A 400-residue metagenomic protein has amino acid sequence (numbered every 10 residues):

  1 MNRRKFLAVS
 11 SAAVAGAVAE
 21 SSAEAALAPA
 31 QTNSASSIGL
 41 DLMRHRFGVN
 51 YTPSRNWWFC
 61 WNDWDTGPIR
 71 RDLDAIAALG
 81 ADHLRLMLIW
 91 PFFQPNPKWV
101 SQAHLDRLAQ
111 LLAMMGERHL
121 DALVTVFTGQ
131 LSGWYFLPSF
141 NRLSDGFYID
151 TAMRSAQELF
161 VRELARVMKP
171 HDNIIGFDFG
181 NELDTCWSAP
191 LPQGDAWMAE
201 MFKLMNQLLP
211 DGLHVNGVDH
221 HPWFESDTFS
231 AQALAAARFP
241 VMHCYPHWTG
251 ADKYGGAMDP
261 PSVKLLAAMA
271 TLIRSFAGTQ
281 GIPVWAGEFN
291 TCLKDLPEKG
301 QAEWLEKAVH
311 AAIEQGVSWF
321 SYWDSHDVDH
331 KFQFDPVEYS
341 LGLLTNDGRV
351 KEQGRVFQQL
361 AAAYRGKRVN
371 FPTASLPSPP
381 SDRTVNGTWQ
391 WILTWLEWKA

Functional and structural regions predicted by a protein language model:
K5-A25: N-terminal export signals
E20-S37: C-terminal segment of N-terminal export signals and the immediately downstream linker at the start of the mature
A35-A237: Active-site mouth of glycoside hydrolases
C60, W323-A400: Aromatic-rich peripheral "rim/lid" segments of glycoside hydrolase catalytic domains that contact and position glycan
L131-S139, W248-D252, D329-F334: Short acidic/His/Gly/Ser-rich catalytic and metal-binding motifs that mark active-site loops of diverse hydrolases
G212-L293: Glycoside hydrolase catalytic-domain groove-lining segments
F289, K294-Y339, F357: Substrate-binding cleft of secreted/luminal carbohydrate-active enzymes
